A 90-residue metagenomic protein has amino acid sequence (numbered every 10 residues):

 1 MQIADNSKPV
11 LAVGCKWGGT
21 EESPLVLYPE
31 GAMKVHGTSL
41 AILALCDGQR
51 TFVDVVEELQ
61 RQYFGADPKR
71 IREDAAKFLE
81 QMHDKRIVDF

Functional and structural regions predicted by a protein language model:
M1-D47, D89: Acidic, low-complexity/disordered tracts enriched in E/D and polar residues
A32-F90: Long, charge-rich, low-complexity alpha-helical segments
